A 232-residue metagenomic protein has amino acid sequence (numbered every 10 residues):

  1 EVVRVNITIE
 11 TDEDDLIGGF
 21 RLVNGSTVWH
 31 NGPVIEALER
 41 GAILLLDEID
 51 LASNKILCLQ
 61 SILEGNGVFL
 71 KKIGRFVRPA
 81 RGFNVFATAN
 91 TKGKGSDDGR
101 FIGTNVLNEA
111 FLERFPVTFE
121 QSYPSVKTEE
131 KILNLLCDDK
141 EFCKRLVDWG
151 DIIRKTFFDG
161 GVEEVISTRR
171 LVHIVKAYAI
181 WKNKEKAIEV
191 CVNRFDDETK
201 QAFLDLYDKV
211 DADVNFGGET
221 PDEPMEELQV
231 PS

Functional and structural regions predicted by a protein language model:
E1-S232: C-terminal regulatory/interaction module of P-loop NTP-utilizing enzymes
